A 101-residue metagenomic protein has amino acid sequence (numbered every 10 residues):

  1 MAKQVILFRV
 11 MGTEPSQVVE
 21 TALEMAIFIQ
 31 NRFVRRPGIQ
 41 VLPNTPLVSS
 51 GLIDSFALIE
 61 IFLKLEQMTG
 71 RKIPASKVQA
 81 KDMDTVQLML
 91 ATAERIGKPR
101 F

Functional and structural regions predicted by a protein language model:
A2-F56, I61-F62, Q67-F101: Phosphopantetheine-dependent thiolation modules in NRPS/PKS and related acyl-activating systems
